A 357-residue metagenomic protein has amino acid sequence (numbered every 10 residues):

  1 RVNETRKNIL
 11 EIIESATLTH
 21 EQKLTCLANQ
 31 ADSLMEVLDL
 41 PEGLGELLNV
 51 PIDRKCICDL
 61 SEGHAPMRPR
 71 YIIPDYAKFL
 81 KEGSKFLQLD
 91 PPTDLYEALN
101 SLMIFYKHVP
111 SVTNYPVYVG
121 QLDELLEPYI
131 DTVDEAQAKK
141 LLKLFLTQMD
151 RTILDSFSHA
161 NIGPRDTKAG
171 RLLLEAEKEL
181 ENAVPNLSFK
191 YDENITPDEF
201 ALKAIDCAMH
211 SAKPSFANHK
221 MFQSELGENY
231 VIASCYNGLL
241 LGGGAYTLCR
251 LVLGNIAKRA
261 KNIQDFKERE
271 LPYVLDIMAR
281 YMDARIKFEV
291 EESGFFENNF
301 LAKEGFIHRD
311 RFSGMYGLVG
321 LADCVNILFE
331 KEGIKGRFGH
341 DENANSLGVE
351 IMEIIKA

Functional and structural regions predicted by a protein language model:
R1-D310, K331, R337-N345, V349-A357: Conserved catalytic cores of very large enzyme subunits
V117, H308-C324: Conserved phosphate/anionic-ligand binding catalytic regions in large, soluble enzymes, centered on
D323-K331: Well-ordered alpha-helical scaffold segments within catalytic/enzyme domains
